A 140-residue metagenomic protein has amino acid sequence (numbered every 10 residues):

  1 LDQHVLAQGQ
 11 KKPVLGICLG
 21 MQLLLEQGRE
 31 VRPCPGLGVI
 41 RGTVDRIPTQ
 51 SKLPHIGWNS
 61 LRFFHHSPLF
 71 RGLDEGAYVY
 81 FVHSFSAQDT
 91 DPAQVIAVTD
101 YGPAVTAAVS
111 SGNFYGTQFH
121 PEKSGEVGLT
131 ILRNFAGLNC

Functional and structural regions predicted by a protein language model:
L1-G57: Cysteine-nucleophile active-site neighborhood
H4-G9, G42-C140: Amide-donor transfer/coupling interface in amidating biosynthetic enzymes
